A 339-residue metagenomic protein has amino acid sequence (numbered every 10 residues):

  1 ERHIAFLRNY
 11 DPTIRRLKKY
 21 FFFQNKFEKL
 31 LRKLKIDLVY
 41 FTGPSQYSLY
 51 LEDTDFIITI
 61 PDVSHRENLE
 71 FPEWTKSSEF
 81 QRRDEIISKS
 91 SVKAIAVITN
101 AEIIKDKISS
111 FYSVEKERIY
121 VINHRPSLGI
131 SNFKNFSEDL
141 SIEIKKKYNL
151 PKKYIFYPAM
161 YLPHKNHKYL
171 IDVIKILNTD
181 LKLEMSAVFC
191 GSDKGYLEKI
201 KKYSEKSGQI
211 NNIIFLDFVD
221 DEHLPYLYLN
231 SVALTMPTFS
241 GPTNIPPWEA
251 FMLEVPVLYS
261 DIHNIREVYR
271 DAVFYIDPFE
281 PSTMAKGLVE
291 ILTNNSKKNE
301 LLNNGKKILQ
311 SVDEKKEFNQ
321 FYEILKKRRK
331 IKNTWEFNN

Functional and structural regions predicted by a protein language model:
E1-N339: Carbohydrate transferase catalytic cores enriched for Leloir-type hexosyltransferases
